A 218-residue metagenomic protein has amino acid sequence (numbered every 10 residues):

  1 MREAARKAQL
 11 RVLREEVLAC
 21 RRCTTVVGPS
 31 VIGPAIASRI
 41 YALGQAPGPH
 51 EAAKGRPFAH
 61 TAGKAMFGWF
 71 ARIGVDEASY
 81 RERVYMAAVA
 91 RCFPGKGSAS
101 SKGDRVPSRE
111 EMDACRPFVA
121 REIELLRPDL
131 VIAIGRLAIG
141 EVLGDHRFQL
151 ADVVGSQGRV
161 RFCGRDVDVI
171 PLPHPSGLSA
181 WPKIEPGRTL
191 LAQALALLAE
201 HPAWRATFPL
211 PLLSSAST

Functional and structural regions predicted by a protein language model:
R2-L213: A polyanion-binding, active-site-adjacent surface
